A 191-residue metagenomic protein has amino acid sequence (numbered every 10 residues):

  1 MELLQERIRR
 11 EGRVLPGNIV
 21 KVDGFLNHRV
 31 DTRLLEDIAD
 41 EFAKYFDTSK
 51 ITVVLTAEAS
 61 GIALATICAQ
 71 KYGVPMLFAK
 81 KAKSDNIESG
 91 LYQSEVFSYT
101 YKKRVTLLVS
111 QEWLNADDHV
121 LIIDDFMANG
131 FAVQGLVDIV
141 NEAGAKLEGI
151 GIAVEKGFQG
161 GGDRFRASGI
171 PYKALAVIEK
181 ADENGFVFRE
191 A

Functional and structural regions predicted by a protein language model:
M1-I51: Active-site-facing substrate-recognition patch
E2, E6-R7, N18, V137-A191: PRPP-dependent phosphoribosyltransferase catalytic core
F46, C68-A69, V140, F165: A generic structural signal for well-ordered alpha-helical segments
I51-E58: Short glycine-rich phosphate-binding loop at a beta-alpha junction
T52, D118, E148: Conserved acidic residues
A63-Y72: Short Gly/Thr/Asp-enriched flexible loops that form oxyanion-binding sites at enzyme active sites
V74-V120, F186-R189: Short, glycine/charge-rich flexible loops or terminal/linker lids adjacent to PRPP-binding catalytic cores
D124-E142: Active-site/ligand-binding-proximal alpha/beta "capping" segment
